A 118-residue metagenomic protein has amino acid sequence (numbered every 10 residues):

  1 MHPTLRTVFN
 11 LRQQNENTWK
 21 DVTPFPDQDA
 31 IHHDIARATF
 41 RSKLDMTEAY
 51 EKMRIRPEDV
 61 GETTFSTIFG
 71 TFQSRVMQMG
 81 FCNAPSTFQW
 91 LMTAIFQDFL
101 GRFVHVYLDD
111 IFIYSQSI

Functional and structural regions predicted by a protein language model:
M1-I118: Retroelement reverse transcriptase polymerase core
